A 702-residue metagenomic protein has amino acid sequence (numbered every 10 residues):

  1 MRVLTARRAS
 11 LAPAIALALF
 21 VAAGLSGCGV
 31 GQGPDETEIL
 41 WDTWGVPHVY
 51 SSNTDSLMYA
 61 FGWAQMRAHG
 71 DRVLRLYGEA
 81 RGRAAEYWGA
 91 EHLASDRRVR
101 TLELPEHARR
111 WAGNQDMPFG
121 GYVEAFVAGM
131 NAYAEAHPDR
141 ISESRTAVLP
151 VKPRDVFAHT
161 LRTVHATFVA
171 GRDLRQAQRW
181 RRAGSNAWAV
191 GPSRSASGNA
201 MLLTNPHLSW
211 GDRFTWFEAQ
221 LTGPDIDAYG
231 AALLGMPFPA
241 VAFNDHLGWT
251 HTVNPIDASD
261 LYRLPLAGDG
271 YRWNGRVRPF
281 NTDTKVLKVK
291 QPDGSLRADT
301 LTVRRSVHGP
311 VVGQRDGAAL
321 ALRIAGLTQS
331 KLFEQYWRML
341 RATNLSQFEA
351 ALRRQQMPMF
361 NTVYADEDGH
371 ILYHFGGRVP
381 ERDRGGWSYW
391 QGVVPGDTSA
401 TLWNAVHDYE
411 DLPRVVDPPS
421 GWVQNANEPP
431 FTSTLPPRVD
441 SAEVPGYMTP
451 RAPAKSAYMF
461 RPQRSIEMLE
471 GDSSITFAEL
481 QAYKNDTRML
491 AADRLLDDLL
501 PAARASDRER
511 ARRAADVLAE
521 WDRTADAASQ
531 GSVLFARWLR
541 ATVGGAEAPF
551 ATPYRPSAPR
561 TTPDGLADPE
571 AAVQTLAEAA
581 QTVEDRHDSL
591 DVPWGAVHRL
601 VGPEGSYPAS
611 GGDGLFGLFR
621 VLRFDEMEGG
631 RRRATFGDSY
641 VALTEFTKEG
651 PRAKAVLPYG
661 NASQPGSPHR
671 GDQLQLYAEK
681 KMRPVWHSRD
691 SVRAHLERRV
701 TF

Functional and structural regions predicted by a protein language model:
R2-I15: Bacterial N-terminal signal peptides that target proteins for export
G33-R213, Q220-D225, Y229-F238, F243 (+2 more regions): Substrate-recognition/specificity elements adjacent to catalytic centers across diverse enzyme folds
P47, S51, S56-A108, G248-T300 (+2 more regions): Gly/Pro-rich active-site capping loops and adjacent beta-alpha segments that organize cofactor/substrate pockets
E106, Q329-F360, E367, S441-D498: Proteins synthesized as precursors that undergo proteolytic processing into mature forms
F119-L203, L208-S209, Q355, E367-I371 (+4 more regions): Acidic, low-complexity N-terminal propeptides/linkers enriched in Ser/Thr/Asp/Gly that mediate export, maturation
G223, A231-L233, A242-L247, H251-V393: Glycine- and hydrophobic-rich flexible loops that cap the catalytic core of alpha/beta enzyme folds
P237, M357-G471, T542: Hydrophobic alpha-helical segments
